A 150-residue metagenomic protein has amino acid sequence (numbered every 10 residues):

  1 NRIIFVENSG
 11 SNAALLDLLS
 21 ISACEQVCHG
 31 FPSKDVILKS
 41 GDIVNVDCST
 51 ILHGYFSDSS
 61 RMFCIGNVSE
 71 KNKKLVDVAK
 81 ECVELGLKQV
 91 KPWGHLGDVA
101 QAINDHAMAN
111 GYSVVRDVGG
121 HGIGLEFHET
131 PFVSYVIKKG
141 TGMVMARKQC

Functional and structural regions predicted by a protein language model:
N1-C150: Active-site neighborhoods and metal-handling regions in enzymes and metal-associated proteins
